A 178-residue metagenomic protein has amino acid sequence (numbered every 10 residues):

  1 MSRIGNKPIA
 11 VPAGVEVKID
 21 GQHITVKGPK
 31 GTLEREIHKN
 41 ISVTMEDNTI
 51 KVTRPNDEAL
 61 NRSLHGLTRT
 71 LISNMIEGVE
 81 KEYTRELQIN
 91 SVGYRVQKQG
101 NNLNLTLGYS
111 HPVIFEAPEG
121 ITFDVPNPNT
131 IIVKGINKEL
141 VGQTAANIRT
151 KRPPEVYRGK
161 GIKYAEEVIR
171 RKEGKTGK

Functional and structural regions predicted by a protein language model:
S2-A146, T150-K178: N-terminal intrinsically disordered, cationic/polar leader segments that include organellar targeting peptides
